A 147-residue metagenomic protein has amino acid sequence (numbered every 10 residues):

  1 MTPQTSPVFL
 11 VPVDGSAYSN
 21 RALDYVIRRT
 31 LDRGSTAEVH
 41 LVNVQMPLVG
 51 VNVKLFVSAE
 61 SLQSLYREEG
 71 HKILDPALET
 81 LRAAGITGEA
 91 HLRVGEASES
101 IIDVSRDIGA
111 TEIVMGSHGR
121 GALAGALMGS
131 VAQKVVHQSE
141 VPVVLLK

Functional and structural regions predicted by a protein language model:
M1-Q4, E79-I113: Structural beta-alpha unit
T2-V57: Small/aliphatic-rich secondary-structure junction motif
S19-A22, T30, A77, S105 (+2 more regions): Small-residue (primarily alanine) positions within well-ordered alpha-helices, especially packing/interaction faces
H40-V42, E89-R93, V144: General small-molecule cofactor/ligand-binding pocket signal
A59-K72: A short acidic, glycine-rich active-site loop that binds or catalyzes chemistry on phosphate/adenosine moieties
E112-H137: Glycine-rich, Arg-bearing micro-motifs that act as flexible, cationic patches
Q138-K147: Short, flexible loop segments at boundaries between secondary-structure elements
